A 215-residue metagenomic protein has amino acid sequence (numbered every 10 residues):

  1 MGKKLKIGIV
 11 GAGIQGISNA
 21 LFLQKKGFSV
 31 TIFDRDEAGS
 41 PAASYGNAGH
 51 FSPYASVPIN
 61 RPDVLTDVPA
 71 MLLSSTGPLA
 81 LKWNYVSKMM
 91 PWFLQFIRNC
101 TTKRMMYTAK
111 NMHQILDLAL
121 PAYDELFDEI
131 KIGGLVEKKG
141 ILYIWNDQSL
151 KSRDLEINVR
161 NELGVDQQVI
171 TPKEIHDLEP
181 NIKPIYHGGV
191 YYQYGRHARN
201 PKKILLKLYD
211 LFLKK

Functional and structural regions predicted by a protein language model:
G2-V10, I14-Q15, G39-P53: Accessory recognition modules or surfaces
L5-T31: N-terminal Rossmann-like FAD-binding beta1-loop-alpha1 element of flavoenzymes
G11, D34, W145-N146: Short beta-strand/turn micro-motifs composed of small residues that flank or help shape donor/cofactor-binding pockets
L23, Y45-A48, L65-T66, I157-V159 (+1 more regions): Short, glycine/charged-enriched secondary-structure capping and boundary segments
K25-Y45: Glycine-rich FAD pyrophosphate-binding loop
G46-Q114: Glycine-rich active-site loop/strand segments that organize a redox cofactor
M90-D210: Rossmann-like flavin
F212-K215: A conserved beta-strand/loop element that lines the FAD pocket in flavoprotein oxidoreductases
